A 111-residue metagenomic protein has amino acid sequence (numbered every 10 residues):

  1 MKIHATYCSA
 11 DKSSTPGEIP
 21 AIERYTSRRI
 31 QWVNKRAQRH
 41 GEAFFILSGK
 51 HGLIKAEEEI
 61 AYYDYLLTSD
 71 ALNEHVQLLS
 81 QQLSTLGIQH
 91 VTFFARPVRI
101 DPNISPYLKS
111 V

Functional and structural regions predicted by a protein language model:
M1-V111: Peripheral peptide segments
